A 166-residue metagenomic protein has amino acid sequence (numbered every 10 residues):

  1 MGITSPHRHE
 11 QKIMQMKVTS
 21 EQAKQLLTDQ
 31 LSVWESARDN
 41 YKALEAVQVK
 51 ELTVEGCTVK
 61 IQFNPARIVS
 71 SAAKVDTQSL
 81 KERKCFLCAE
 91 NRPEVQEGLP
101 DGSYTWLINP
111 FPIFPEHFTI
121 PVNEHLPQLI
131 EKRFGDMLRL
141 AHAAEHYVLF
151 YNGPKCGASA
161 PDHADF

Functional and structural regions predicted by a protein language model:
S5-D136, Y147-V148, P154: Active-site microenvironments that recognize anionic phosphate/pyrophosphate groups
V122, G153, S159-F166: Histidine-centered catalytic micro-motifs
R139: Extended, Lys/Arg-enriched charged tracts that mediate electrostatic binding to polyanionic substrates
H142: Alpha-helical phosphate/pyrophosphate-handling elements in metalloenzyme active cores
